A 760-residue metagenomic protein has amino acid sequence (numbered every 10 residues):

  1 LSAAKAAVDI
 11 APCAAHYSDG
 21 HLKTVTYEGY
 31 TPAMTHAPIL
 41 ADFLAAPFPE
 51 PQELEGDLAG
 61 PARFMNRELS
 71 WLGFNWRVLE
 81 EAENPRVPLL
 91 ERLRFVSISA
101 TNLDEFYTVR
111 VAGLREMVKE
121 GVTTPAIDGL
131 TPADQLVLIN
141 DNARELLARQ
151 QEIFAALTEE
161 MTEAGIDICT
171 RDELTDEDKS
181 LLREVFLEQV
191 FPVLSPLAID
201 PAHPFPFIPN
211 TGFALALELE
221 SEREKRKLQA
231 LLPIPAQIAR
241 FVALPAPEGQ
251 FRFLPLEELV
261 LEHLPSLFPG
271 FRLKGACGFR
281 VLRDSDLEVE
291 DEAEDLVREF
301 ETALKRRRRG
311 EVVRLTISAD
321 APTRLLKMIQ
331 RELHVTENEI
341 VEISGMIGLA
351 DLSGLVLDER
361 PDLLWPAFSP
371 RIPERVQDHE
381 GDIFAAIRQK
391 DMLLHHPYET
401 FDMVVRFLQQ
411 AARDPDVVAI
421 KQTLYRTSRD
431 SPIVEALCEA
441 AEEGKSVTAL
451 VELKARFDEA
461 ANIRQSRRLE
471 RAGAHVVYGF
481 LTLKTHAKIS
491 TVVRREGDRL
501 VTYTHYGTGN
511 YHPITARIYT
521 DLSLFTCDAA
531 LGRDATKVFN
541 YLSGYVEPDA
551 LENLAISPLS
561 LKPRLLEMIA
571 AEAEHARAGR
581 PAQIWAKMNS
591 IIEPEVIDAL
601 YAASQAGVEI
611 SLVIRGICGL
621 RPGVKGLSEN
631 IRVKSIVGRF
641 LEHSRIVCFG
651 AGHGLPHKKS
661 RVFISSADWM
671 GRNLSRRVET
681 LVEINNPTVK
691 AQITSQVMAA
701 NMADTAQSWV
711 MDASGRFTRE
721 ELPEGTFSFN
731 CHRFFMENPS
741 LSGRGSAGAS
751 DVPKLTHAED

Functional and structural regions predicted by a protein language model:
L1-V8, E83, E222: Short intrinsically disordered, low-complexity coil segments enriched in acidic
A3-K5, I10, G20, G29: Compositionally biased, low-complexity intrinsically disordered regions
H21-I584, A602, A606, C618-D760: N-terminal localization/anchoring segments of enzymes in phospholipid and broader phosphate metabolism
N589: Cofactor-pocket helix-loop regions in the catalytic cores of large enzyme subunits
P594-I597, Y601: Glycine/threonine-rich ATP-lid/beta-loop region of ATP-binding domains
E609-V613: Hydrophobic alpha/beta core scaffold segments
